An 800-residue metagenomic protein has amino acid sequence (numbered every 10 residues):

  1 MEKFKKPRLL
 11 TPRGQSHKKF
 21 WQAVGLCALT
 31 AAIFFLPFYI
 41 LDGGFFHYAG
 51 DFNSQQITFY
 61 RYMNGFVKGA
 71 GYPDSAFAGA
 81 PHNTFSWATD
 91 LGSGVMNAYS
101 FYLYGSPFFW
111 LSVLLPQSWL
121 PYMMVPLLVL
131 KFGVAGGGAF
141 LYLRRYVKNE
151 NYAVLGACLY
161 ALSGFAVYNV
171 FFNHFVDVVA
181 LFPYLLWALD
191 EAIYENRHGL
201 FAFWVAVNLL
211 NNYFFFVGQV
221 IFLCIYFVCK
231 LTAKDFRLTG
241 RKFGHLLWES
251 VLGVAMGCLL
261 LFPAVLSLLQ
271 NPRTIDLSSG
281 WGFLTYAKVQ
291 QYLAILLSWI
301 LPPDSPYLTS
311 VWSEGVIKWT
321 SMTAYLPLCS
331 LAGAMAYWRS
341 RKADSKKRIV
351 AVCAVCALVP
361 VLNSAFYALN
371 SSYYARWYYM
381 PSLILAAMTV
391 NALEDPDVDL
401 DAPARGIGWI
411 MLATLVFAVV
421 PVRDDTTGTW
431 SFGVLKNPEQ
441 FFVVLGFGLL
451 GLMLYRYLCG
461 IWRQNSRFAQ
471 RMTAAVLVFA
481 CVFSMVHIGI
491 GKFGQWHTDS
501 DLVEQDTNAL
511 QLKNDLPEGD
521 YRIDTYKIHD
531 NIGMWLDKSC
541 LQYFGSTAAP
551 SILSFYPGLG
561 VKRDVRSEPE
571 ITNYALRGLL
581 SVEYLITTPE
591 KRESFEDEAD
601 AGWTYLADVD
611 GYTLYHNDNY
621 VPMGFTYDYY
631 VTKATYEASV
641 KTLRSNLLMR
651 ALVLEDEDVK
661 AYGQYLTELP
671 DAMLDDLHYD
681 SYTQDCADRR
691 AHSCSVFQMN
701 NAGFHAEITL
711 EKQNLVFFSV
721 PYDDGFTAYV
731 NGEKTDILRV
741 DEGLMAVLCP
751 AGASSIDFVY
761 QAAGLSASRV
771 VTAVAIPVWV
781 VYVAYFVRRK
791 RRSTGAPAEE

Functional and structural regions predicted by a protein language model:
P7-N97, H497-E504, D515-D530, M534: Hydrophobic alpha-helical membrane-insertion signals
P12-S16, V659, Y665-E800: Active-site-proximal, structured, solvent-exposed surfaces of multi-pass membrane proteins that position macromolecular
C27, L128, F132-R145, N151-T232 (+5 more regions): Membrane-embedded helix bundles of polyisoprenyl
P37-Y146, N151-P183, V207-N211, S305-I317 (+1 more regions): Active-site lumenal/periplasmic loops and adjacent helix-entry segments of GT-C-fold, multi-pass membrane
N53-I57, R61-D74, P107, K242-L246 (+5 more regions): Periplasmic/ER-lumenal interhelical loops and adjacent helix-loop junctions in multi-pass membrane proteins
N97-F101, F479-D499, L512-V582, Y620-D685 (+2 more regions): Extracytoplasmic/lumenal acceptor-recognition loop(s) of multi-pass membrane glycoenzymes
N196, F215, K346-Q505, A751-E800: Contiguous transmembrane helix-bundle modules in multi-pass membrane proteins
F236-G244, A334-A357, F468: Membrane-interface helix-loop-helix junctions at transmembrane boundaries of multi-pass membrane enzymes, predominantly
